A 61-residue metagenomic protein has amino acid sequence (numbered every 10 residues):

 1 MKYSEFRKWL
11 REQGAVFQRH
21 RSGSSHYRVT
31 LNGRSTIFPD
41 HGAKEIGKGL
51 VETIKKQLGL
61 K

Functional and structural regions predicted by a protein language model:
M1-R21, R28-K61: Basic nucleic-acid-binding interfaces
